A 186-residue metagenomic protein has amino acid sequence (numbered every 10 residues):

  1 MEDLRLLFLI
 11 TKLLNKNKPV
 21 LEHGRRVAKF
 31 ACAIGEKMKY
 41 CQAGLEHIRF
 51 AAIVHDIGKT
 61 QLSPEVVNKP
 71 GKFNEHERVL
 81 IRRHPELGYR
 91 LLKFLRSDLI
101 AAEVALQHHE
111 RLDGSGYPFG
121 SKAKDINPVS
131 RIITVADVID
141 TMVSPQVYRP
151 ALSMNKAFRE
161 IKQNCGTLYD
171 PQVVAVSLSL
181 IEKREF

Functional and structural regions predicted by a protein language model:
E2-F186: Histidine- and acidic-residue-rich, metal-dependent catalytic cores
